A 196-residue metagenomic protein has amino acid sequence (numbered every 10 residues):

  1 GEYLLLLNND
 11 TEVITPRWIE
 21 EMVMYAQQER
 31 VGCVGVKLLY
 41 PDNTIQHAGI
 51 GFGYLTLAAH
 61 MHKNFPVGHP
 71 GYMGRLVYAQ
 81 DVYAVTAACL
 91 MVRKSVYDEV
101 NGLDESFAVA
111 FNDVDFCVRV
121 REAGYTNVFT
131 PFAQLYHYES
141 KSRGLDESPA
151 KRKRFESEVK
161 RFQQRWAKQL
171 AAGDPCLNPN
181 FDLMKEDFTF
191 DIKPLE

Functional and structural regions predicted by a protein language model:
G1, V34-K37, T130-P131, Y138: Short glycine/serine/threonine-enriched helix-capping/active-site loop that flanks the nucleotide-sugar donor pocket
G1-E2, Q28, G102: Active-site acidic short loop of glycosyltransferases
G1-I14: Short beta-strand-to-loop acidic/aromatic patch adjacent to the donor-nucleotide binding site
E2, G32, Y83: Conserved acidic residues
N8-D10, V34, R93, F107 (+2 more regions): Generic structural signal for small/hydrophobic residues in well-ordered secondary structure, especially within
T11-L55: Conserved donor NDP-sugar-binding/catalytic core segment of glycosyltransferases
W18-M22, L76-N101, E105-Y136: A short, conserved alpha-helix in the catalytic core of glycosyltransferases
D42, Y54-D81, M91, N127 (+1 more regions): C-terminal, non-catalytic tails of nucleotide-sugar-dependent glycosyltransferases
